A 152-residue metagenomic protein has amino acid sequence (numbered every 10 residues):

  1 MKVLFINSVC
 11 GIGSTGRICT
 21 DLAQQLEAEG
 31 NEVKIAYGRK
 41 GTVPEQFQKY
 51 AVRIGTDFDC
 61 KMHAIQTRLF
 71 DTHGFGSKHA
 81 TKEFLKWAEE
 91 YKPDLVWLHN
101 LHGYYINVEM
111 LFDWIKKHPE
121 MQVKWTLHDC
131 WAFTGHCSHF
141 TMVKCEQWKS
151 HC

Functional and structural regions predicted by a protein language model:
M1-Q48, Y91, K117-M121: N-terminal subdomain of nucleotide-sugar transferases
I12-S14, T42-Q46, Y104-N107, W131-M142: Short catalytic/ligand-binding loop motif for oxyanion handling, primarily in non-cytosolic enzymes, centered on
I18, E109-W114: A short acidic, amphipathic alpha-helical/loop segment
A28-L95: A conserved catalytic-core segment of Leloir-type glycosyltransferases
H63-R68, W125-C152: Acceptor-binding helix/loop patch of EC 2.4 sugar-transfer enzymes, predominantly nucleotide-sugar-dependent
L85-I106, M121-H128: Short N-terminal targeting/anchoring amphipathic segment
